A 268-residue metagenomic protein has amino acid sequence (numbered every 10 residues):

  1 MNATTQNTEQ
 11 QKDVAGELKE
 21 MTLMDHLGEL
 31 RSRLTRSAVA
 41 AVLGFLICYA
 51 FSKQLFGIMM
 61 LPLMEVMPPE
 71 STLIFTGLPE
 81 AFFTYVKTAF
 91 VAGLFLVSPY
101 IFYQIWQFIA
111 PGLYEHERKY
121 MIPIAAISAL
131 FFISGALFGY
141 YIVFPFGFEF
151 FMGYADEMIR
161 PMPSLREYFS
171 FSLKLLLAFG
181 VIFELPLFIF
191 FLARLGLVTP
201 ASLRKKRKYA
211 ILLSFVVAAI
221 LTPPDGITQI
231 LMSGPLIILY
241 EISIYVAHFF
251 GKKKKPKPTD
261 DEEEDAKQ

Functional and structural regions predicted by a protein language model:
M1-Q268: Membrane topogenic/interface segments and analogous intrinsically disordered interaction regions
